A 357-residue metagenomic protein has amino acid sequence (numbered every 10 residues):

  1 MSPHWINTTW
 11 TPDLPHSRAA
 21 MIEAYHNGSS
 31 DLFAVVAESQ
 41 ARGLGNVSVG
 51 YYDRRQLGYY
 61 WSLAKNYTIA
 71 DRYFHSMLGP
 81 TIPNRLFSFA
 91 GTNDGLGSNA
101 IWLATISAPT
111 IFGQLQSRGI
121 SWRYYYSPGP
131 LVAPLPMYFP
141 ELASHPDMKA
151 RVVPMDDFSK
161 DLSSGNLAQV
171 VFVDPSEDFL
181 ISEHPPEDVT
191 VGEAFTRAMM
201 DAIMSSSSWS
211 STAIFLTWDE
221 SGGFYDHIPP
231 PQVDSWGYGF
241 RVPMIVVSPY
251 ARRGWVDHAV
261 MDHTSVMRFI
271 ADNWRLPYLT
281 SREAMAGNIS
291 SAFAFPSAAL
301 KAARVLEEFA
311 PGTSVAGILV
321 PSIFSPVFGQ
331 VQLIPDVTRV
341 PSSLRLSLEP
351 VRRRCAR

Functional and structural regions predicted by a protein language model:
M1-R357: N-terminal pro-sequences and low-complexity stem/linker regions of secreted or lumenal proteins
